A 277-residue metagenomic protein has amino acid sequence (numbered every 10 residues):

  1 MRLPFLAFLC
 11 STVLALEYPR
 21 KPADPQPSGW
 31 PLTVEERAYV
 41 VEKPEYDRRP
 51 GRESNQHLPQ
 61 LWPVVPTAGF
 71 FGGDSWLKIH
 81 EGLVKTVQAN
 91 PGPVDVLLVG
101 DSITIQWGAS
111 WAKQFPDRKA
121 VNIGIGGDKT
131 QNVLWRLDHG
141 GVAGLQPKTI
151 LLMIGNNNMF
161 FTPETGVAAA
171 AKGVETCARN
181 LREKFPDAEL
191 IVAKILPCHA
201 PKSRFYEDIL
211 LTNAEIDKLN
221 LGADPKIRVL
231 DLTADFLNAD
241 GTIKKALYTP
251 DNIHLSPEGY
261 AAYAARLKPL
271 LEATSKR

Functional and structural regions predicted by a protein language model:
R2, F8, V13-V99, I103-K113 (+1 more regions): N-terminal secretory targeting modules
P59-G72, N122-K129, F160-G166: Acidic/histidine-rich helix-loop elements that form or flank divalent-metal/phosphate-binding sites at the catalytic
P91, F115, F185, A223-D224: A structural signal for short coil/turn segments at secondary-structure junctions
L97, L151, E189-I191, R228: A structural signal for isolated positions on well-ordered beta-strands in alpha/beta enzyme cores
L98, D128, N132, T165 (+6 more regions): Extracytoplasmic/secreted proteins, especially bacterial periplasmic and envelope-associated proteins
S102, R136-G140, M153, C177-D187 (+5 more regions): Structured segments of extracytoplasmic/periplasmic soluble domains in secreted or envelope-associated proteins
I105-V121, T130-E175, N180-K184, I191-P201: Oxyanion-hole/transition-state-stabilizing segment in secreted/luminal serine hydrolases and related acyltransferases
P197-R277: Catalytic His-Asp segment of secreted/periplasmic serine-dependent ester chemistry enzymes
